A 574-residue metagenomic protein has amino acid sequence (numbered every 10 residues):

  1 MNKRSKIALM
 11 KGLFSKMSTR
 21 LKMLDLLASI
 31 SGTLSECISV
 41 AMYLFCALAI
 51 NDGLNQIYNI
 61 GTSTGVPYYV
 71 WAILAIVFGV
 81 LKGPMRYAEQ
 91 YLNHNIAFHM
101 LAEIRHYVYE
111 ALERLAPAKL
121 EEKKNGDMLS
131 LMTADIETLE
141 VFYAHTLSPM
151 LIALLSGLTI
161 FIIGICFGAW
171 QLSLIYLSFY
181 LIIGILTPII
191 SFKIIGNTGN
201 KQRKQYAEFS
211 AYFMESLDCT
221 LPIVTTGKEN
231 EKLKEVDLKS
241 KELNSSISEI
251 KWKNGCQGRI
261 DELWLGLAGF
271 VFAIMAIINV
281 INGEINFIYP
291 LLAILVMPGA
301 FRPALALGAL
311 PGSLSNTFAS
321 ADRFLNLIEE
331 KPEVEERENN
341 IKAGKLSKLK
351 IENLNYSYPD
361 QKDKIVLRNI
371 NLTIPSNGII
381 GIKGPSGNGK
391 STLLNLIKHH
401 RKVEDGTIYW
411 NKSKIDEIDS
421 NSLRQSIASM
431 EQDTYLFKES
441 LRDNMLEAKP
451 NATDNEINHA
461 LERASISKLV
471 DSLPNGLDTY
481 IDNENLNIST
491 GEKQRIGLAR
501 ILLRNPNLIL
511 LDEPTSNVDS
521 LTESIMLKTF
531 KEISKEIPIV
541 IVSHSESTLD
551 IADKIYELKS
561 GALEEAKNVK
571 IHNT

Functional and structural regions predicted by a protein language model:
M1-S39, I57-W71, E89-N93, A97 (+7 more regions): Membrane-integrated ABC transporters
S15-M23, P117-A118, A134-L147, L151 (+9 more regions): An intracellular "coupling" helix at the cytosolic face of ABC transporter transmembrane type-1 domains
R20, L24-S35, H145-K201, I274-I285 (+1 more regions): Transmembrane helices of ABC transporter permease
D25-M85, C166-F167, Q171, F287: Transmembrane helix-loop-helix hairpins at lipid-water interfaces of multipass membrane proteins, especially the type-1
W71-K82, R86, Y180-I183, T187 (+3 more regions): Hydrophobic alpha-helical segments in the permease module
T225-K228, A300-E329, R337: Cytosolic ends of transmembrane helices, especially the final helix of ABC transmembrane type-1 domains
K398: Helix-to-loop junction immediately C-terminal to a conserved catalytic motif
D433, L441-N444, R463, T479-T574: ABC-family ATPase nucleotide-binding domain "signature/switch" substructure
